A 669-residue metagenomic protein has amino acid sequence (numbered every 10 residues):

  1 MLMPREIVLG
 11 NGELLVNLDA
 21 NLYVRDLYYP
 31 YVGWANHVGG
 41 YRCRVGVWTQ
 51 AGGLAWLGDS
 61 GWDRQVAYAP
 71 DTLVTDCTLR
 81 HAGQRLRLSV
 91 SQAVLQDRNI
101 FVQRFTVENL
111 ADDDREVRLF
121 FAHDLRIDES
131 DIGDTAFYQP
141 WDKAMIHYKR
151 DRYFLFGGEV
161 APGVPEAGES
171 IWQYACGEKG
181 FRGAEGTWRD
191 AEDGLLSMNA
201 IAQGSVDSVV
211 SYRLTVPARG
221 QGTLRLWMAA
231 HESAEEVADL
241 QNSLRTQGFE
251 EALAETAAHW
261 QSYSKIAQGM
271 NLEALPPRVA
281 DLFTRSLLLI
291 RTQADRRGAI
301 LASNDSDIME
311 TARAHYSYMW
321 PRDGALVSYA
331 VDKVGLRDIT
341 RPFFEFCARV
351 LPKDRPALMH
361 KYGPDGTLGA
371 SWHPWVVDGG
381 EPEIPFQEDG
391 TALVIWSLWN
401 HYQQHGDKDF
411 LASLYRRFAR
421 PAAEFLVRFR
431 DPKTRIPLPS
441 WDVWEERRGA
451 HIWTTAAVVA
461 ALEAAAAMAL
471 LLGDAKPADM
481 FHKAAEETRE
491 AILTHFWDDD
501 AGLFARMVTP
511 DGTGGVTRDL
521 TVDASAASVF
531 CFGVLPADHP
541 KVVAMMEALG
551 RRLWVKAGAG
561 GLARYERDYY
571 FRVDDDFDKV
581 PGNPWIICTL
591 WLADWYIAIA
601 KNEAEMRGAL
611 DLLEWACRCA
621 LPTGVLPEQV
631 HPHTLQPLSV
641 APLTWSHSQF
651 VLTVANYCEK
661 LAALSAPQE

Functional and structural regions predicted by a protein language model:
M1-A82, F154-R189, T256-L282: An extended acidic
M1-G46, Y316, V327, Y362-S397 (+3 more regions): C-terminal capping/lid segments that line or modulate ligand- or cofactor-binding pockets
M1-L9, A234-E235, F249-M319, P342 (+2 more regions): Low-complexity, Ser/Thr/Pro/Gly-enriched N-terminal "stalk/linker" regions
L54-R98, G183-V210, T292, P432: Extended, loop-rich substrate-binding clefts of extracytoplasmic carbohydrate-active enzymes
V66-D71, A299-I308, M319, D332-H405 (+4 more regions): Helix-terminus loop motifs that line ligand-binding clefts
R80, Q84, L88-D193, S208-V210 (+1 more regions): Polysaccharide-binding surfaces and accessory modules of carbohydrate-active proteins
D114-R115, L214-A234: Short Pro-Gly-centered flexible turn/kink motifs
G157-G183, A274, L282, P352-V376 (+3 more regions): Extended ligand-binding clefts on enzyme/binding-domain cores
